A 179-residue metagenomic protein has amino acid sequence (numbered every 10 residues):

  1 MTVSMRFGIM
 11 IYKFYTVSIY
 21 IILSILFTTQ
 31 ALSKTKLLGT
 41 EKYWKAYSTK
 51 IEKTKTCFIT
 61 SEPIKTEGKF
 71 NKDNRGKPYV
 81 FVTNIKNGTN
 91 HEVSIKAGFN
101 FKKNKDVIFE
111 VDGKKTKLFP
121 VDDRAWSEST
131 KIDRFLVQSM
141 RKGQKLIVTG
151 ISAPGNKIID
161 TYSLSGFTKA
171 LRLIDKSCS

Functional and structural regions predicted by a protein language model:
M1-K13: N-terminal secretory signal peptides that target proteins for export/translocation
K13, V17-S18, K102: Hydrophobic alpha-helical segments and their boundary regions
T16-L26: Bacterial N-terminal signal peptides
T28-Q30: N-terminal signal peptide c-region/cleavage motif recognized by signal peptidases
L32-S179: A generic "folded-domain core" signal
